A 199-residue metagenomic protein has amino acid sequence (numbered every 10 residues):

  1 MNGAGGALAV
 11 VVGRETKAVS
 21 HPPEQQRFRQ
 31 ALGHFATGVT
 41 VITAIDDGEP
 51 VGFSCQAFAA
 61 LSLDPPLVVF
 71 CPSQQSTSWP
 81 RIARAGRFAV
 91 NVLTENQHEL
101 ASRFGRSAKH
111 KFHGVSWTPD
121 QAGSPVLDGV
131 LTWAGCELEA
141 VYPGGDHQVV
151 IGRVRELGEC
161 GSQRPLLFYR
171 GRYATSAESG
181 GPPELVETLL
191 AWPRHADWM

Functional and structural regions predicted by a protein language model:
N2-M199: Basic, polyanion-binding surface patches
